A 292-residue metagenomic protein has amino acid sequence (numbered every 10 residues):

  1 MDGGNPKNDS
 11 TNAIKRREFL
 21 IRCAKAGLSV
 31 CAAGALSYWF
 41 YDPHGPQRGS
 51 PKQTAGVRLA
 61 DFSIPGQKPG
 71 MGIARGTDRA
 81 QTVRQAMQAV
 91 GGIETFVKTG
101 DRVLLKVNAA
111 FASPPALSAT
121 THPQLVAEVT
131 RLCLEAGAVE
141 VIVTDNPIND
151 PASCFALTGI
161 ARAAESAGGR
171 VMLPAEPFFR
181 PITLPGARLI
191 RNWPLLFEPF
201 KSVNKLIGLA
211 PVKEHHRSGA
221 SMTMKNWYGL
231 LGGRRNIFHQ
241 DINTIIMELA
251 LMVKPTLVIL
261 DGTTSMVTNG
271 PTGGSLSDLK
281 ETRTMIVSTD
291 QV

Functional and structural regions predicted by a protein language model:
D2-V292: N-terminal and secondary-structure boundary signal
